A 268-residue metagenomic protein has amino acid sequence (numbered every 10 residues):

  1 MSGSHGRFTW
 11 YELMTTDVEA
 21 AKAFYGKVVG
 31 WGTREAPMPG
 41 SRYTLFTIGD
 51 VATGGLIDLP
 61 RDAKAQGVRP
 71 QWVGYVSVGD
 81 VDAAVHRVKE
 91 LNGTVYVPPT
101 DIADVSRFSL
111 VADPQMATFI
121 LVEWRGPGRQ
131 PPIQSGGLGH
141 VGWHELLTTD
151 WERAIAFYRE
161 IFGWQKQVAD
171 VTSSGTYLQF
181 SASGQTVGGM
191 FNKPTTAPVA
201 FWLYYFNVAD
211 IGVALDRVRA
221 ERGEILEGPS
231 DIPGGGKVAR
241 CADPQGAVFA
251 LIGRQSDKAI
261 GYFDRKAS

Functional and structural regions predicted by a protein language model:
M1-S4, V85, K89-G142, L146 (+3 more regions): Vicinal oxygen chelate
S2-H5, T9-A52, E90, P98-S106 (+2 more regions): Core segments of cupin and vicinal oxygen chelate
R7-T16, T44-T47, A63-R87, R107-V111 (+3 more regions): Vicinal oxygen chelate
W31-G67, D113-G126, Q165-F201, A209 (+2 more regions): Conserved short beta-strand elements that form part of the metal-binding/catalytic scaffold of enzyme active sites
